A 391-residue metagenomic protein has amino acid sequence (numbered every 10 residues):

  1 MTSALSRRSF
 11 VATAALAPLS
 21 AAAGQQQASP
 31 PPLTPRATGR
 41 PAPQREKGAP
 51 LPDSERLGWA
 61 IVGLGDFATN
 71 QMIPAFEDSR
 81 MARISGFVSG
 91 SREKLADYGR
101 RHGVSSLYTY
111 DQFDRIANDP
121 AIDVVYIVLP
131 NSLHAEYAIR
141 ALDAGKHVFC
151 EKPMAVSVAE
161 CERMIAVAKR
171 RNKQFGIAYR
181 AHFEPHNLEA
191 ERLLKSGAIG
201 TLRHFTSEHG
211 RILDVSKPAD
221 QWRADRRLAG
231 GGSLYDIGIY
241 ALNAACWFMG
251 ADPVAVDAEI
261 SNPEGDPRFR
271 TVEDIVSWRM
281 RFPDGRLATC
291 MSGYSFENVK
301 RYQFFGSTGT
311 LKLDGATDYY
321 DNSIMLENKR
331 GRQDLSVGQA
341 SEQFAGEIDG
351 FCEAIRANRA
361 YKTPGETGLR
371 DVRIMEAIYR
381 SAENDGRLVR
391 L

Functional and structural regions predicted by a protein language model:
M1-P18: N-terminal secretory signal peptides and thylakoid transit peptides that target proteins across membranes
T13, A28, G331-L391: C-terminal helical cap and adjacent loop that interface with cofactors, partners, or active-site loops
A21-A22, Q27-H102: N-terminal Rossmann-like dinucleotide-binding module
I61, C150, F175-I177, C290 (+1 more regions): Hydrophobic residues in well-ordered beta-strands that form the structural core
S106-D111: Conserved SAM-binding strand-loop segment of SAM-dependent methyltransferases
V124, P130-N131, A135-H182, G197: Beta-strand-loop-alpha-helix segment that lines the small-molecule cofactor/substrate pocket of alpha/beta enzymes
Q174, A181-F269, D385: Predominantly a Rossmann-like dinucleotide-binding segment in NAD(P)-dependent oxidoreductases
N262, D266-V272, R281-E347, P364: NAD(P)-dinucleotide binding in Rossmann-like oxidoreductases
